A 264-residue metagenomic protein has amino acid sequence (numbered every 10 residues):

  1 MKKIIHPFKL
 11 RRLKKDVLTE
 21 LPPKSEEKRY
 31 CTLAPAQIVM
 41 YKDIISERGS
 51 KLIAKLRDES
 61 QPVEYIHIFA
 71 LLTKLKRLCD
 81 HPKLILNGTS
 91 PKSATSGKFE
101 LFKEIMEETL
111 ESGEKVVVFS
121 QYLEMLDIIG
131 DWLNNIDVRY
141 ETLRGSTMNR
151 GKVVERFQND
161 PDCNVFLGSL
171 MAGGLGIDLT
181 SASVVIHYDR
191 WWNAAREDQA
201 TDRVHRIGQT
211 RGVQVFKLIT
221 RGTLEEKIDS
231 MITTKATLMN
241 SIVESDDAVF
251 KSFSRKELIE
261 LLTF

Functional and structural regions predicted by a protein language model:
M1-K14, E26, R57, Q209: Conserved P-loop NTPase motor "coupling/switch" region that bridges the ATPase
V17-D43, L56-I177, A248-F264: Conserved Helicase C-terminal RecA-like lobe
I38, W192-F264: A conserved SF2-helicase RecA2
E47-A54: Cytochrome P450 catalytic domain signature, combining two hallmark sequence patches
L143-G145, Y188-W191: Short beta->alpha connector loops at strand-helix junctions that form conserved, small/polar/Pro-enriched
I177-R190, V213-L218: A short beta-strand element within the Helicase C-terminal
